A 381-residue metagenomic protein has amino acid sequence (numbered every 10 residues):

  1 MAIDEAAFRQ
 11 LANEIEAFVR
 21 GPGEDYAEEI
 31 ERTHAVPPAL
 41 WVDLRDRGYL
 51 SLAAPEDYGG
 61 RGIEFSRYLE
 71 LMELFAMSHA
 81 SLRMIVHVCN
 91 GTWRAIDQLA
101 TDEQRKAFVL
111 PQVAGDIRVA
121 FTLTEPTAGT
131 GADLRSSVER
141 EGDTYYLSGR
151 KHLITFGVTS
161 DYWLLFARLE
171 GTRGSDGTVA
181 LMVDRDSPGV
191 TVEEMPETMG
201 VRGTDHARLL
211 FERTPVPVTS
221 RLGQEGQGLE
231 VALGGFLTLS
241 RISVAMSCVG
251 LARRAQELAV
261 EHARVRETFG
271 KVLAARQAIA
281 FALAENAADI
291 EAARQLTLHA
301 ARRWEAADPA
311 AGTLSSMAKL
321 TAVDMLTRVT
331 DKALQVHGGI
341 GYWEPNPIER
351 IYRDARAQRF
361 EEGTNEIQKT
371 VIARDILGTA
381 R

Functional and structural regions predicted by a protein language model:
M1-H87, Q98, K106-P111, R328 (+1 more regions): Amphipathic, small/basic residue-rich leader segments at the start of a protein or domain
I3-A6, L11, M77, V192-E291 (+3 more regions): Glycine-rich beta->alpha junctions and the first turn(s) of the following alpha-helix
E24-R32, V260, R264-K271, A287-T321 (+1 more regions): C-terminal helix-coil-helix/basic helical segment that borders enzyme active sites and/or dimer interfaces and provides
E70, G91, H337-R381: Glycine-rich phosphate/cofactor-binding loops in nucleotide/flavin-utilizing enzymes
Q112, V249, R253-Q256, L283-T297 (+2 more regions): Alpha-helical transition-metal enzyme core signature, strongest for iron centers
G115-L123: A short, Trp-centered hydrophobic/proline-enriched beta-strand micro-motif
S136-E139: A structural signal for short hydrophobic beta-strand segments in well-ordered beta-sheet cores
T144, S148-V192: A short core secondary-structure module
